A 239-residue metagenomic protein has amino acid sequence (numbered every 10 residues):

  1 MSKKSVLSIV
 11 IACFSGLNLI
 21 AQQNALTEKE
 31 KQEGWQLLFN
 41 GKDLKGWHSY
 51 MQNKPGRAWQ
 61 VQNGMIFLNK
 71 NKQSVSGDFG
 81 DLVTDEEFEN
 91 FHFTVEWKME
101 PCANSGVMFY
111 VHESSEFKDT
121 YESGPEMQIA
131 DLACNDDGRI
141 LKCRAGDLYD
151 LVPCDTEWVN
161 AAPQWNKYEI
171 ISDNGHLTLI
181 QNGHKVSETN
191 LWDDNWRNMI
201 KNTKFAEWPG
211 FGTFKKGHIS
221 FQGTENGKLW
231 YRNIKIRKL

Functional and structural regions predicted by a protein language model:
M1-Q23: Bacterial Sec-dependent N-terminal signal peptides
Q22-L239: Carbohydrate-interacting regions of secretory-pathway proteins
